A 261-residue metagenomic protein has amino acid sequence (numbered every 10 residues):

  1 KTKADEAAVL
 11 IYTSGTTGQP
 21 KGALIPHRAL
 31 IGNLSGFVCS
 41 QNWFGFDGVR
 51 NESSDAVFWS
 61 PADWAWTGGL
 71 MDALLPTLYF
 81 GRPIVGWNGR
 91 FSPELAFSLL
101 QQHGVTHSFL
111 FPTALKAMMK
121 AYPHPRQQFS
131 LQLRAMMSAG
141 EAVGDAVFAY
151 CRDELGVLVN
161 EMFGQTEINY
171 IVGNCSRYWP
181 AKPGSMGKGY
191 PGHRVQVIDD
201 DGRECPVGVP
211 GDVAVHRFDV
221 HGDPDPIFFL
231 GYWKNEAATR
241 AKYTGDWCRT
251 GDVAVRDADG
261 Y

Functional and structural regions predicted by a protein language model:
K1-Y12, Q19, F44-V57: Conserved pre-ATP/AMP-binding loop-to-beta segment of ANL
T2, G184-G189, E204, K242-D246: Short Gly/Pro-enriched turn/cap motifs at secondary-structure boundaries
A7, T13-T16, F58, L100 (+5 more regions): Conserved S/T- and glycine-rich ATP-binding loop of Class I adenylate-forming
A8-S35: Conserved AMP-binding A3 loop
T16, G81, G140, G164 (+2 more regions): Conserved G/P- and acidic residue-centered "switch" motifs that form tight phosphate/ATP-binding loops in soluble
I31-H107, K120-A121: Conserved AMP-binding/adenylation subdomain of ANL enzymes
Y79, V105-L110, M119-A181, R194: Gly/Ser/Thr-rich phosphate-binding loop
A214-Y261: Conserved ATP-binding/catalytic segment of the ANL
